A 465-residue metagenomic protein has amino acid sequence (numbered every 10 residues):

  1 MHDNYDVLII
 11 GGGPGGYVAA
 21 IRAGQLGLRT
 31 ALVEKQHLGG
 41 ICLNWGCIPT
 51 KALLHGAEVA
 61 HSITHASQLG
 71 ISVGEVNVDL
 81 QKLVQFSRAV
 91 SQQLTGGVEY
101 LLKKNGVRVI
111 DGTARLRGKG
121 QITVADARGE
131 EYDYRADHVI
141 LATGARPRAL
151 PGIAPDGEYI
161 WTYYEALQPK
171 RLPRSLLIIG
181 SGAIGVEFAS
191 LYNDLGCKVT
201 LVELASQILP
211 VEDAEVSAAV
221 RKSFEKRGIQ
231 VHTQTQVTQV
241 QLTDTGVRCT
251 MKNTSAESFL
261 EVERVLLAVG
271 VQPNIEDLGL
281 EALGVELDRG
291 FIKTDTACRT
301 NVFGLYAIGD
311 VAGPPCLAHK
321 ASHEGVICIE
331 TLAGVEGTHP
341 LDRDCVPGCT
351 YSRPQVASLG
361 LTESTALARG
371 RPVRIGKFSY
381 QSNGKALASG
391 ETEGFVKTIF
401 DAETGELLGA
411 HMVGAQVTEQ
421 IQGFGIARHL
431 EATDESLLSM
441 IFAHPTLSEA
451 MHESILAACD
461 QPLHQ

Functional and structural regions predicted by a protein language model:
H2-G13, L172-G182: Beta1/beta-strand and adjacent pyrophosphate-binding region of the FAD-binding site in flavoprotein oxidoreductases
H2-Y5, I21-L28, V33-L172, T200 (+6 more regions): Glycine-rich flavin
L8-G15, A19, G24-Q36, I41 (+5 more regions): Flexible, glycine-rich terminal cap/loop adjacent to redox cofactors in electron-transfer oxidoreductases
L8-I10, A114, D133-G144, I179 (+3 more regions): Short hydrophobic core segments
G11-G16, G144, G180-G185, G270 (+2 more regions): Conserved phosphate-binding and hydrolysis motifs of nucleotide-dependent enzymes
C47, T143-K198, V202, V231 (+3 more regions): Glycine-rich dinucleotide-binding loop and its adjacent helix/turn
G74, R108-D111, R115-A127, L195-T296 (+2 more regions): A Rossmann-like FAD-binding core segment of flavoenzymes
D156-L172, F259-E336: FAD-site-proximal beta/loop scaffold in flavoenzymes
